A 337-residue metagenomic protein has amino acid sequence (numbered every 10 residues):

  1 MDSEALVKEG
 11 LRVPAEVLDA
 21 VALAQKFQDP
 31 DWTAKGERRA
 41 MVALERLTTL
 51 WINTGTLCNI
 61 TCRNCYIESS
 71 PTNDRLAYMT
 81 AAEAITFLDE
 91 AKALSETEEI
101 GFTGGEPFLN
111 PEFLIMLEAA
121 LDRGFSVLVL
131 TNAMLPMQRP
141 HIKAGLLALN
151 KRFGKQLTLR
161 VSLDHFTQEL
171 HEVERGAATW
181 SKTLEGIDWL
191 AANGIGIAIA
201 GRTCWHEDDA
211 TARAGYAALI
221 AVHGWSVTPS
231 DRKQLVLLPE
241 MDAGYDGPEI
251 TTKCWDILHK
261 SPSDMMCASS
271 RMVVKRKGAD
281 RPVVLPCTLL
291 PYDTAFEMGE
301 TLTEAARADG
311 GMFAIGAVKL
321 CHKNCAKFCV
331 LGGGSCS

Functional and structural regions predicted by a protein language model:
M1-V13: Intrinsically disordered, serine/threonine/proline
D2, L18, K26, E297 (+1 more regions): Intrinsic disorder/low-complexity detector
G10-T103, F108-E118, R123-S126: Conserved alpha-helical substructure of the radical SAM core
C58, G154-K155, M265: Short, flexible loop/turn motifs enriched in small residues
T72-T86, P107-K151, L159, L163-E185 (+1 more regions): Canonical radical SAM enzyme core domain
S95-G101, F153-L163, A178-G247: Conserved C-terminal portion of the radical SAM core fold that forms the substrate/S-adenosylmethionine-binding
A221, P239-S337: Accessory C-terminal segments flanking Radical SAM cores
